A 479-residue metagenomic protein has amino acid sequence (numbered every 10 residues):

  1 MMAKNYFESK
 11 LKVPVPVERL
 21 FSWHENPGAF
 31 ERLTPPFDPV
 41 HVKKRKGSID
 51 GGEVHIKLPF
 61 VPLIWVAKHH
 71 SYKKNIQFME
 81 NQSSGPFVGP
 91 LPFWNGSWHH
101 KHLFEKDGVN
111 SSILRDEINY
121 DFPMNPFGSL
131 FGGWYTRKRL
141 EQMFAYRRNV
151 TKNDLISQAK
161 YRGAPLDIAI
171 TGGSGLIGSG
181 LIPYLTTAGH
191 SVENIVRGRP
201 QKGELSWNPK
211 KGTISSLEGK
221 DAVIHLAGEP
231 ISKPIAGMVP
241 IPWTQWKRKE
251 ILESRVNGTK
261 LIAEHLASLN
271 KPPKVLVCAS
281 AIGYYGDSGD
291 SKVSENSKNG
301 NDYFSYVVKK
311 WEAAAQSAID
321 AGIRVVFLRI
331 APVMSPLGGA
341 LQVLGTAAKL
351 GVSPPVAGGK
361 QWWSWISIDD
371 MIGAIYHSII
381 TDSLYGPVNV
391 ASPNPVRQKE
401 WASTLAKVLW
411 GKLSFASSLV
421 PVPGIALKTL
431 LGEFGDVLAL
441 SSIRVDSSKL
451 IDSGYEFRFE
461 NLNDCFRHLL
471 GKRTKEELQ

Functional and structural regions predicted by a protein language model:
M1-G47, Q479: Hydrophobic ligand-binding cavity/cleft-lining segments
E31, P36-H41, R45-S48, H55-I113 (+1 more regions): Hydrophobic-ligand binding "helix-grip"
L166, T381-F434, R473-Q479: Mid/C-terminal beta-alpha module of Rossmann-like enzyme folds, strongest in SDR-family dehydrogenases/epimerases
S206-L261: NAD(P)H-binding glycine-rich loop region in Rossmannoid oxidoreductase-like domains and their noncatalytic homologs
W243-K249, E253, G289-F327: Catalytic helix-loop patch of NAD(P)-dependent Rossmann-fold dehydrogenases
K309, A321-I323, M334-V343, S378-V388: Glycine/proline-rich active-site loop of Rossmann-fold NAD(P)-dependent oxidoreductases
Q316, G345-S353, Q361-V396: Alpha-helical substrate-binding/gating segment
I319-D320, V326, A331-W362: NAD(P)-dependent short-chain dehydrogenase/reductase
